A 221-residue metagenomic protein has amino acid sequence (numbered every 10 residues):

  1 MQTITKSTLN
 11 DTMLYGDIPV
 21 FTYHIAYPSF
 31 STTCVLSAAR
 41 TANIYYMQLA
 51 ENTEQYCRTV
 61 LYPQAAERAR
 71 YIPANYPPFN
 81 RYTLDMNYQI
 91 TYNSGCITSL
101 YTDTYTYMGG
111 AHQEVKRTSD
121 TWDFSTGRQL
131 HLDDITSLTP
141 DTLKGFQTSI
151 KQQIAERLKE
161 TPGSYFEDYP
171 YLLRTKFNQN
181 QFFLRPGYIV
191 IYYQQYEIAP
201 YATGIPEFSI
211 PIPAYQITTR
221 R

Functional and structural regions predicted by a protein language model:
M1-R221: Compositionally biased intrinsically disordered regions enriched in Thr/Gly
